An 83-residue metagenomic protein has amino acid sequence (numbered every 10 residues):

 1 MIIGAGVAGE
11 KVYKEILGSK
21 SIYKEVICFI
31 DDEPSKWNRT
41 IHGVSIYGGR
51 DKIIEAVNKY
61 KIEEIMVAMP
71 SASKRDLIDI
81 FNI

Functional and structural regions predicted by a protein language model:
M1-I83: A solvent-exposed beta-alpha-beta segment
